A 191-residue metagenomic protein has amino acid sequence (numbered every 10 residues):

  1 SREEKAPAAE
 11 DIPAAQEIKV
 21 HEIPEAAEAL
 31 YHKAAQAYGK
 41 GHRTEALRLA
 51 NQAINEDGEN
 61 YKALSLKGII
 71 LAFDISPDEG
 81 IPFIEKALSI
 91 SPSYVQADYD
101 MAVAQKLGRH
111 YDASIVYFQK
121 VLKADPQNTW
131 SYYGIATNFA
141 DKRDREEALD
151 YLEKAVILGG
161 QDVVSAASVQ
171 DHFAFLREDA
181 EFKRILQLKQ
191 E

Functional and structural regions predicted by a protein language model:
V20-K62, L66, F73: Alpha-helical segment of the N-proximal tetratricopeptide repeat
A27, Y61-K62, V95-Q96, T129-W130 (+1 more regions): Helix-start (N-cap) detector for alpha-helical repeat units in TPR-like alpha-solenoids, especially tetratricopeptide
G39-L49, F73-K86, G108-K120, K142-Y151: Structural signature of tandem alpha-helical TPR/SEL1-like repeats, specifically the intra-repeat loop/turn
L66, D100, G134, V169-Q170: Canonical tetratricopeptide repeat
A140, R145-V163, Q187-E191: TPR/TPR-like (Sel1-like) alpha-helical repeat modules
G159-E191: Terminal, low-structured helical/coil segments at or just beyond the last alpha-helical repeat
